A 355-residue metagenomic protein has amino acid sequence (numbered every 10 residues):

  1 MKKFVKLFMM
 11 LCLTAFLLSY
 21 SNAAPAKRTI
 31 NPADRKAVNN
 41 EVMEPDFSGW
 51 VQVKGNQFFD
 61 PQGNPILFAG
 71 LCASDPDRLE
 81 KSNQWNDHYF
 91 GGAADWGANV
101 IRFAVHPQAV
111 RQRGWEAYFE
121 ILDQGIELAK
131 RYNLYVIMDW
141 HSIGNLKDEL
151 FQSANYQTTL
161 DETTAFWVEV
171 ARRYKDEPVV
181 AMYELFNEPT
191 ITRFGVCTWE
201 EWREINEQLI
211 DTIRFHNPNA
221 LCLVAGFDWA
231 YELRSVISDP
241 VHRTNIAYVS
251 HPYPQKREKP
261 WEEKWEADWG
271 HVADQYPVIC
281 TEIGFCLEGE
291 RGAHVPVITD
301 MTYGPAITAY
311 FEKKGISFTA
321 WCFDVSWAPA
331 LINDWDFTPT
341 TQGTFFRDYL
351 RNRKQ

Functional and structural regions predicted by a protein language model:
M1-M9: Bacterial N-terminal signal peptides that target proteins for export
F8-S19: Bacterial N-terminal signal peptides
A24-V100, F227, F346-Y349, R353: N-terminal carbohydrate-binding accessory modules
G49-V51, S82, N155, D161-M182 (+4 more regions): Extracellular glycoside hydrolase catalytic/binding regions
D75-D77, A104-R111, G144-L146, P189 (+3 more regions): Feature marks short, surface-exposed loop/turn motifs that line or immediately flank catalytic pockets and channel
W85-K147, E162, W202-N217, P296-G315: Aromatic-lined substrate-binding rim segments of carbohydrate-active enzymes
F151: Short acidic-hydrophobic catalytic motif
